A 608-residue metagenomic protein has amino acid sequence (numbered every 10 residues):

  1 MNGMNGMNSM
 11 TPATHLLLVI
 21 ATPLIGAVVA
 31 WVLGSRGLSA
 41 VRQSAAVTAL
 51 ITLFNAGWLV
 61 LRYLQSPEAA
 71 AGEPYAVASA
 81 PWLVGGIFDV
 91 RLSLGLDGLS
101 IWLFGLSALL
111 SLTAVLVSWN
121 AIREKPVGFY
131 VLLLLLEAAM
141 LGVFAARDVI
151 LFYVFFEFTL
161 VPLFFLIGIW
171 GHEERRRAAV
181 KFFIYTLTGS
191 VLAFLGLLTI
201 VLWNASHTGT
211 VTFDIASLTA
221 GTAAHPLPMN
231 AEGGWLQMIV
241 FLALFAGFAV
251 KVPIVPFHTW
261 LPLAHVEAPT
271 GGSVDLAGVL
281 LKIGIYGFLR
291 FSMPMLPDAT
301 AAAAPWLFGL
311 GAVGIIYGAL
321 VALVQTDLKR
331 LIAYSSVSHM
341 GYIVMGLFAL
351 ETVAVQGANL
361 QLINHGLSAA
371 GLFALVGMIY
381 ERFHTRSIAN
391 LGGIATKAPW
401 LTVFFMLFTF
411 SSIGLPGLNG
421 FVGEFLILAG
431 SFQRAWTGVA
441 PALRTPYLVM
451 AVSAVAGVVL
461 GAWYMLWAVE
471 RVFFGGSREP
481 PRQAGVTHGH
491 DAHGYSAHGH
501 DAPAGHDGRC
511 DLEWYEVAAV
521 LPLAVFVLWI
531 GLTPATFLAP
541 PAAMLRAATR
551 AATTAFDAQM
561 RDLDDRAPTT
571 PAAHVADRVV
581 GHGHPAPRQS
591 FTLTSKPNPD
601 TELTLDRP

Functional and structural regions predicted by a protein language model:
N2-H15, V29-V131, T210-P226, A572 (+4 more regions): Transmembrane helix-loop-helix hairpins at membrane boundaries of multipass inner-membrane proteins
T11-T22, L96-S107, V149-P162, Q237-F248 (+2 more regions): Structural signature of hydrophobic alpha-helical transmembrane segments
L17-L33, V47-L59, L106-S118, L136-A138 (+6 more regions): Central hydrophobic cores of alpha-helical transmembrane segments in multi-pass inner-membrane proteins across all
A27-V32, G57, L112-L116, A138-G142 (+8 more regions): Alpha-helical transmembrane segments of multipass membrane proteins
R36-L38, G128-L135, A139-L227, A231-E232 (+2 more regions): Alpha-helical multi-pass transmembrane bundles of energy-transducing inner-membrane proteins
R36-T52, A121-L135, I150-Y153, G171-L192 (+6 more regions): Membrane-interfacial loop-to-helix junctions in multi-pass inner-membrane proteins
L64-R91, L192-H258, F288-W306, A354 (+8 more regions): Juxtamembrane/interfacial segments at transmembrane-helix boundaries in multi-pass membrane proteins
A268, T396-W400, M465-V580, F591-L593 (+1 more regions): Cytoplasmic/organellar membrane-interface segments at the starts of transmembrane helices in multi-pass inner-membrane
